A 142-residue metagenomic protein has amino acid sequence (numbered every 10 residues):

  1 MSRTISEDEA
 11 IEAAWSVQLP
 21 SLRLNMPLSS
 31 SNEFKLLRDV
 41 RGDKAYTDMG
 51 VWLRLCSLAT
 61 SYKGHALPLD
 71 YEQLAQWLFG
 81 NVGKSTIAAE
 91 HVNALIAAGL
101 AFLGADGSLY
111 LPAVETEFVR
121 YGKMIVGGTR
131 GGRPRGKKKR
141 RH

Functional and structural regions predicted by a protein language model:
M1-G122: Positively charged, structured surface patches that bind polyanionic biopolymers
T116-H142: Basic DNA-binding region of bZIP-type proteins
